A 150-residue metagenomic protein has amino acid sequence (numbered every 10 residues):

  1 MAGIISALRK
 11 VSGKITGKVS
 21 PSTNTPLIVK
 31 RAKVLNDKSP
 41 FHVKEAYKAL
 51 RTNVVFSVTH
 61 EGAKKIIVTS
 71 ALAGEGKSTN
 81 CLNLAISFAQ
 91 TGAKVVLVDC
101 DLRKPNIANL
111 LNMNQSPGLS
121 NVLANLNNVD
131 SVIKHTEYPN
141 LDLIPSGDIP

Functional and structural regions predicted by a protein language model:
M1-L27: Long, basic/Gly/Ser/Thr-rich N-terminal segments that mediate initial subcellular attachment or targeting
T23-K48, T52, T59, S70-E75 (+1 more regions): P-loop/Walker-type NTP enzyme "switch/lid" segment
G62-I66, K77: Pre-Walker A (Motif I) flank of P-loop NTPase domains
T79-N80, L84: Hydrophobic positions on the alpha1 helix immediately C-terminal to the Walker A/P-loop
A89: Gly/Ala-rich phosphate-binding loop of Rossmann-like dinucleotide-binding domains, activating on the conserved
G92-V96: Helical hairpin unit composed of two closely spaced alpha helices linked by a short loop
